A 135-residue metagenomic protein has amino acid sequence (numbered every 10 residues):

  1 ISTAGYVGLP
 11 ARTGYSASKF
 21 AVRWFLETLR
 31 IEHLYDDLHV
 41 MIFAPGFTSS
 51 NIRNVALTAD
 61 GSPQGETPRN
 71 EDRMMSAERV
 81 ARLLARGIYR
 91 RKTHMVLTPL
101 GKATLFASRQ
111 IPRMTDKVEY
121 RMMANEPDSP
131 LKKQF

Functional and structural regions predicted by a protein language model:
S2: Residue(s) in the substrate-gating loop at a strand-loop-helix junction that position the organic substrate next
V7, T28-L38: Active-site-adjacent segment of SDR/Rossmann-fold oxidoreductases
V7-G14: Active-site loop immediately N-terminal to the catalytic Tyr-X3-Lys motif of short-chain dehydrogenase/reductase
Y15, R23: Catalytic tyrosine of NAD(P)H-dependent dehydrogenase/reductases that use a Tyr as the general acid/base
S18: Active-site helix of classical SDR
Y35-P99: SDR active-site lid
A59-E71, E119-F135: A hydrophobic C-terminal alpha-helical subdomain
R91-N125: A transmembrane-helix-recognition feature enriched in membrane-embedded lipid enzymes and envelope glyco-/phospholipid
